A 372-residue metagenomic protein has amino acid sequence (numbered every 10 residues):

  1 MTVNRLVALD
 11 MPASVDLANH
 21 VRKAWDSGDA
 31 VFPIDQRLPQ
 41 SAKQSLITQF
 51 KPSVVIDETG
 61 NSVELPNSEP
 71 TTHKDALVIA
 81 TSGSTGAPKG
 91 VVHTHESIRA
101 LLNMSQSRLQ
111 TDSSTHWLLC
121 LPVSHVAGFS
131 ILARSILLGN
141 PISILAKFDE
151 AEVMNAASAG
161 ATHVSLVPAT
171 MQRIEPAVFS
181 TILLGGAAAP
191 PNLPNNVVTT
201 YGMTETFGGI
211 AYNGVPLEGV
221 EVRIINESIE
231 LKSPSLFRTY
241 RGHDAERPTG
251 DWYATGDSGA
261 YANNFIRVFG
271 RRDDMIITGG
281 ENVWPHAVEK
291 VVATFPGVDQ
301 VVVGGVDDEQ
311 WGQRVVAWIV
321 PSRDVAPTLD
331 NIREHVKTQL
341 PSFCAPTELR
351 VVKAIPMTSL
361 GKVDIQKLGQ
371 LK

Functional and structural regions predicted by a protein language model:
M1-R37, L119-P122, N282: Conserved AMP-binding/adenylate-forming
M11-P12, E64-A80, A87, A100 (+2 more regions): Conserved pre-ATP/AMP-binding loop-to-beta segment of ANL
T48-E58, K89-R173: AMP-binding/adenylate-forming
D75-G90, A187, T204-E205: Conserved adenylation A10 loop of the ANL superfamily
H163-L166, T170-P216, E221-R223: Gly/Ser/Thr-rich phosphate-binding loop
P216, I225-D251, A260, E281-V283: Conserved ATP/PPi-binding loop(s) of AMP-dependent carboxylate-activating enzymes
S258-C344, K367: AMP-binding/adenylate-forming catalytic core of the ANL superfamily
P341-V363: AMP-binding/adenylate-forming catalytic domain of the ANL superfamily
